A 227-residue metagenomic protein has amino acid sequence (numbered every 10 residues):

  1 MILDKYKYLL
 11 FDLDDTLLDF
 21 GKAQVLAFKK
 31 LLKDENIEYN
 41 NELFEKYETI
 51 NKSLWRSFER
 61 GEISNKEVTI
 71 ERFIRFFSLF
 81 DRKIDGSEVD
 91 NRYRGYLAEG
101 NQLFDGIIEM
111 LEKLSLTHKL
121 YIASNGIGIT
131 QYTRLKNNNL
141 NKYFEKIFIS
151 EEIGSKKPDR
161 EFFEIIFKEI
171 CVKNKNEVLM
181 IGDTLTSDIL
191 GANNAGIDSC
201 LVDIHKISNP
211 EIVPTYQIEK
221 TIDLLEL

Functional and structural regions predicted by a protein language model:
M1-L9, K22, E112, I127-L227: Asp-based, Mg2+/Mn2+-dependent phosphohydrolase catalytic module
L3-D105: N-terminal helical cap/lid subdomain that shapes the substrate entry/recognition surface in HAD-like hydrolases
G106-T117: Catalytic-core regions built around general acid/base machinery
T117-H118, G196: Glycine-centered short loops/turns at secondary-structure junctions
H118-Y121, K175-E177: Short beta-strand/loop segments at the ligand-binding rim of alpha/beta enzyme cores
S124: Conserved phosphate-coupling serine/threonine residues in phosphotransfer and NTP-handling enzymes
